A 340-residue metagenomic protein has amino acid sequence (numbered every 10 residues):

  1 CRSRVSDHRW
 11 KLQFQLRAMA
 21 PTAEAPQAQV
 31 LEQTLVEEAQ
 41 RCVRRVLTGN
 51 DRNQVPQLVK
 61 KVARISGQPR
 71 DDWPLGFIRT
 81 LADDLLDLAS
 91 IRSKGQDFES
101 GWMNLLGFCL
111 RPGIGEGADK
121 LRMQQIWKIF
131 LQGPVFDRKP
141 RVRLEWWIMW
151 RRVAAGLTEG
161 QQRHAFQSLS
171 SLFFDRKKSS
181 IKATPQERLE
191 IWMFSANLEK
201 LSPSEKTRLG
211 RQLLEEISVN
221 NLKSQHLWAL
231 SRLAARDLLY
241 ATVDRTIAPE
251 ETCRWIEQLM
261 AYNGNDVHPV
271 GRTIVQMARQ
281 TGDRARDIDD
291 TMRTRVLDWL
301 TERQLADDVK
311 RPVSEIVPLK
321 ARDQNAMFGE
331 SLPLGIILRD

Functional and structural regions predicted by a protein language model:
C1-D340: PAZ/PAZ-like end-binding module
